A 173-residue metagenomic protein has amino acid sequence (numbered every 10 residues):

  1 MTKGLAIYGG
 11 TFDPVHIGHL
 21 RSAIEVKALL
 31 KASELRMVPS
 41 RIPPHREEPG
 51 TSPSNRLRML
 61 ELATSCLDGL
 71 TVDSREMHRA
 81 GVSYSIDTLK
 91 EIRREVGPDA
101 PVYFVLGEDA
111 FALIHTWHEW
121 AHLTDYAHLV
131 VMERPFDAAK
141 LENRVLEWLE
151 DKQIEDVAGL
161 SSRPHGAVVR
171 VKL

Functional and structural regions predicted by a protein language model:
M1-L173: Nucleotidyltransferase catalytic core that binds NTPs
